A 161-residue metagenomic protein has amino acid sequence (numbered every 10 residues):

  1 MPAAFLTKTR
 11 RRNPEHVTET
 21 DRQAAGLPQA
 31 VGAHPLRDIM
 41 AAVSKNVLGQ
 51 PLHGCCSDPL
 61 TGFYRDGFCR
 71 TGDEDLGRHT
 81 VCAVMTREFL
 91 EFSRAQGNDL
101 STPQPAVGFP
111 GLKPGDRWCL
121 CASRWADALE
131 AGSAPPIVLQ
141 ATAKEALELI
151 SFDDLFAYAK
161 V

Functional and structural regions predicted by a protein language model:
M40-E88, A159-K160: Extended boundary segments
V84-D99: Short, basic/aromatic beta-hairpin or loop at an interaction surface
S101-G108: Short alpha-helix capping/helix-loop boundary micro-motifs
W125-E148: Short, compositionally biased
E145-V161: Glycine- and charge-enriched low-complexity intrinsically disordered segments
